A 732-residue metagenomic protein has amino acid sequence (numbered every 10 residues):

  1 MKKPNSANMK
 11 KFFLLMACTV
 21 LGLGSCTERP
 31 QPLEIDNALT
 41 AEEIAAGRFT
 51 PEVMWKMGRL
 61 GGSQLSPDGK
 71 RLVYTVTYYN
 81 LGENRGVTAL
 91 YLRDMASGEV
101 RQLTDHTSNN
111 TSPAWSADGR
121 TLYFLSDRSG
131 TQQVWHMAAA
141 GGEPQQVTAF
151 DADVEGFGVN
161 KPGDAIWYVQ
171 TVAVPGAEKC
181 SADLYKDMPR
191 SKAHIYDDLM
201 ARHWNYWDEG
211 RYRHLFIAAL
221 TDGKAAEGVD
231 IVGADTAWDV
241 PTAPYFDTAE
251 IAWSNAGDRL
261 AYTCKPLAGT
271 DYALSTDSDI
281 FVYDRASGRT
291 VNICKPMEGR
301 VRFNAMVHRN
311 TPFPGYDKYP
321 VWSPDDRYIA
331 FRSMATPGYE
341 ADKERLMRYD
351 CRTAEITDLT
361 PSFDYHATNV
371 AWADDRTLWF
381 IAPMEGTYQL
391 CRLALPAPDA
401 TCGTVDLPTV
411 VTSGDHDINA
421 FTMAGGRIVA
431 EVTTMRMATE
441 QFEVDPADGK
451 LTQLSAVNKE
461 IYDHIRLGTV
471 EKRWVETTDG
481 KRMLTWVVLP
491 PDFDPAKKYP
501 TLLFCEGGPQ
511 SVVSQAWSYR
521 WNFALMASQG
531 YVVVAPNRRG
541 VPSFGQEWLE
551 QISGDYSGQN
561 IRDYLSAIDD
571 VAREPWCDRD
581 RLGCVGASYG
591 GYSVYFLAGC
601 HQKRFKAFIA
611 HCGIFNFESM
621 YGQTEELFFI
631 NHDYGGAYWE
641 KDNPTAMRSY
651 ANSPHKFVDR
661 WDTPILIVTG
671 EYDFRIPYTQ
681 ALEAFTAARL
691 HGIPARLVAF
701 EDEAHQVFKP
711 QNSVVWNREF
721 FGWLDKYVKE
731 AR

Functional and structural regions predicted by a protein language model:
L23-S25: C-terminal motif of bacterial Sec signal peptides marking the signal peptidase cleavage site
P32-A38, T88, T171-A234, T248 (+7 more regions): Predominantly five- to eight-bladed beta-propeller fold
E52-T88: Beta-strand-rich domains and repeat architectures in extracellular enzymes and scaffolds, especially beta-propellers
M57-L72, T107-L125, P144, D151-V169 (+14 more regions): Conserved beta-propeller blade repeats
G82-V87, D127-Q132, W207-R211, D271-S278 (+3 more regions): Short, solvent-exposed loop/turn segments at conserved positions within beta-propeller repeat blades
A89-D94, H136-A138, H214-T221, D277-A286 (+3 more regions): Beta-propeller blade signature
A268, K450, V457-D580, A587 (+2 more regions): Cap/lid segment of the alpha/beta-hydrolase catalytic domain
N522, A527-S528, A535-R732: Active-site-proximal cap/loop segments of hydrolase catalytic domains
